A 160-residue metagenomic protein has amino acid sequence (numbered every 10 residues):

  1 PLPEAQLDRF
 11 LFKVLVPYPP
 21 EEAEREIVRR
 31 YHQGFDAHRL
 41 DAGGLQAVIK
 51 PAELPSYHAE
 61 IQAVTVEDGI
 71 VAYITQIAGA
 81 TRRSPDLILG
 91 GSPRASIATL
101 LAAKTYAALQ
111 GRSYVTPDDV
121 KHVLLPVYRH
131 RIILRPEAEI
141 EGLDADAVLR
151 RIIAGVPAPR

Functional and structural regions predicted by a protein language model:
P1-V64, D68-Q76: Conserved AAA+ ATPase core "coupling" helix
T81-R160: C-terminal engagement/docking regions of AAA+ P-loop ATPases
